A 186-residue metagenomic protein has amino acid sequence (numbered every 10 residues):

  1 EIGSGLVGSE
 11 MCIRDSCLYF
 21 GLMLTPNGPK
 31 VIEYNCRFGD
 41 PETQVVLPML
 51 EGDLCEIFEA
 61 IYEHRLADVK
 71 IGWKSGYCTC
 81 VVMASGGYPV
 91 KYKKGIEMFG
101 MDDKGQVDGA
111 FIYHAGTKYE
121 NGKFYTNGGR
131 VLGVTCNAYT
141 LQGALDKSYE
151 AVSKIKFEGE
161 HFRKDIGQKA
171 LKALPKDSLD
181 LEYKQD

Functional and structural regions predicted by a protein language model:
E1-G8, C12-I13: Single conserved hydrophobic/aromatic residue that forms the stacking wall/gate of nucleotide- or nucleobase-binding
E1-I2, V45, G133-V134: Short, flexible active-site loop motifs that bind/organize anionic cofactors or intermediates
E10-D40: Conserved metal-phosphate-binding beta-hairpin within the catalytic cores of diverse ATP-dependent phosphoryl-transfer
S16, E56-I57, P89-V90: Short, structured loop/turn "capping" segments at alpha-beta junctions
I32-V46, G87-P89, K118-E120: Glycine-rich phosphate/pyrophosphate-binding beta-alpha loops
A60-D186: Peripheral (often C-terminal) accessory segments that flank ATP-dependent C-N-forming ligase machineries
